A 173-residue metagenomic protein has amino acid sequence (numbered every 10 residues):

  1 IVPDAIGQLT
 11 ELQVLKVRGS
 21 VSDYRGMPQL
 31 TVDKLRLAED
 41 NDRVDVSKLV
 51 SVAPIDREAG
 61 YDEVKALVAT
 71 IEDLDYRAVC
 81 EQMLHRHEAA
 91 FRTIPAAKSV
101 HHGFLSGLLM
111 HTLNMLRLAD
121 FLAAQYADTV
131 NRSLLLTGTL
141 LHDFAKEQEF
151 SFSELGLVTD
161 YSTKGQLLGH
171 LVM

Functional and structural regions predicted by a protein language model:
I1-V2, K34: Membrane-cytosol interface segments
V2-R18: Short nucleic-acid-contacting surface segments enriched for D/E, G, S/T with interspersed K/R
G19-R25: Short, charged beta-turn/beta-strand-edge "cap" motif at the junction between a beta-strand and an adjacent loop
M27-P95: Extended, charge-rich, solvent-exposed interface segments
E81-E88, L113-D120, A145, E149: Amphipathic, well-packed alpha-helical segments that form the structural scaffold of globular domains
A90-H111, L155-Y161: Active-site flanking loop/helix segments enriched in acidic
H101-L134: Alpha-helical phosphate/pyrophosphate-handling elements in metalloenzyme active cores
F121-M173: Divalent metal-dependent catalytic cores for phosphoryl transfer on phosphate-bearing substrates
